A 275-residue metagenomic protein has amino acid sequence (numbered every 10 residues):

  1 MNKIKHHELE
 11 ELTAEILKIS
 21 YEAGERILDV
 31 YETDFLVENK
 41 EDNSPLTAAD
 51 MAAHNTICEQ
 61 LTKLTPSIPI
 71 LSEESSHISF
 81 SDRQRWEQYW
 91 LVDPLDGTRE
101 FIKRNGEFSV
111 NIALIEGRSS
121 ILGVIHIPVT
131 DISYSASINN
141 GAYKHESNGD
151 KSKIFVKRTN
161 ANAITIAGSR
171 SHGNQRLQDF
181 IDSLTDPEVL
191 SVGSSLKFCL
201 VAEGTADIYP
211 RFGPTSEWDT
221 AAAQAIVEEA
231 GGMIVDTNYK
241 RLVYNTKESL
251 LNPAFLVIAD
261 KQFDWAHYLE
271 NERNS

Functional and structural regions predicted by a protein language model:
M1-K18, D179-S183, C199-S275: Oxyanion/phosphate-interacting regions
M1-L95, D179-S183, K240, L256 (+1 more regions): N-terminal subdomain of lithium-sensitive/metallo-dependent phosphomonoesterases centered on the IMPase/IPPase/PAP
I27, D50, L61, T98 (+6 more regions): Residue-level signal for inorganic ion chemistry
W86-T130: Glycine-rich active-site/cofactor-binding loop and its immediate structural neighborhood
I112-C199, T246-S275: Acidic beta-strand-loop-alpha-helix segment within the catalytic core of divalent metal-dependent phosphate-processing
